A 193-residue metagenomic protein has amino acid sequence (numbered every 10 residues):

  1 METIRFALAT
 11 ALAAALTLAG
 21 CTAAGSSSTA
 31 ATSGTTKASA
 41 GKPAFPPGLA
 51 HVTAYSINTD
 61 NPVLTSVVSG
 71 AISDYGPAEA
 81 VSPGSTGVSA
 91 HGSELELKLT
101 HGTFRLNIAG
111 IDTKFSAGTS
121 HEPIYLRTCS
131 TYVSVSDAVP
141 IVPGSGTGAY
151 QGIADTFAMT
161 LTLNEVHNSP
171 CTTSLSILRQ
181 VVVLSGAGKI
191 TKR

Functional and structural regions predicted by a protein language model:
M1-L8: Bacterial N-terminal signal peptides that target proteins for export
L18-G20: C-terminal motif of bacterial Sec signal peptides marking the signal peptidase cleavage site
T22-A24: Bacterial signal peptide processing site
S27-T32: Extracytoplasmic/lumenal low-complexity Ser/Thr/Pro-rich segments of cell-envelope proteins
G34-R193: Beta-strand-enriched cores of mature, soluble protein domains
